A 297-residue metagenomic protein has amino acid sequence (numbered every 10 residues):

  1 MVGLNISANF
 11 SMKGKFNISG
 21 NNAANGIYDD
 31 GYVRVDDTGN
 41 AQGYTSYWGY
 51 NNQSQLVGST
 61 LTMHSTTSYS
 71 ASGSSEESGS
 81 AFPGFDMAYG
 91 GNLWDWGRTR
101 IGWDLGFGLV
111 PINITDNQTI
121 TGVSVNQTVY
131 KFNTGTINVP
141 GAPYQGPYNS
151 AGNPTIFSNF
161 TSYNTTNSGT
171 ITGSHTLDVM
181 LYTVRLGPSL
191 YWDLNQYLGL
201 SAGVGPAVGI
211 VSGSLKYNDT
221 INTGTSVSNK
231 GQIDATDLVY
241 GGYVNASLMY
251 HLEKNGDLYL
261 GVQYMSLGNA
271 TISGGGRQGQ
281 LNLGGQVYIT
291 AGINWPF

Functional and structural regions predicted by a protein language model:
M1-A8, W103-P111, G146, A202-I210 (+2 more regions): Transmembrane beta-barrel strands of outer-membrane/channel proteins
M1-W94, N294-P296: Short glycine/proline- and aromatic-enriched beta-strand/turn motifs that initiate or cap beta-hairpins
M12-S19, Q53-A81, I112-L181, I210-V239 (+1 more regions): Extracellular/periplasm-exposed beta-strand and loop segments of Gram-negative cell-envelope proteins, dominated by
S80-V110, V179-L181: N-terminal onset of structured domains
F85-G91, L105-F107, V184-W192, V204-V208 (+3 more regions): Residues on the lipid-exposed face of transmembrane beta-strands in outer-membrane beta-barrel proteins
G90-W103, I114-D116, D193-A202, L252-G256: Short loop/turn motifs that connect adjacent beta-strands in outer-membrane beta-barrel proteins
L190-L194, G199-L200, N222-K230, A235-V239 (+1 more regions): Secondary-structure-rich domain cores
V239, Y243-F297: Predominantly the C-terminal beta-signal and adjacent terminal strand-loop region of outer-membrane beta-barrel
